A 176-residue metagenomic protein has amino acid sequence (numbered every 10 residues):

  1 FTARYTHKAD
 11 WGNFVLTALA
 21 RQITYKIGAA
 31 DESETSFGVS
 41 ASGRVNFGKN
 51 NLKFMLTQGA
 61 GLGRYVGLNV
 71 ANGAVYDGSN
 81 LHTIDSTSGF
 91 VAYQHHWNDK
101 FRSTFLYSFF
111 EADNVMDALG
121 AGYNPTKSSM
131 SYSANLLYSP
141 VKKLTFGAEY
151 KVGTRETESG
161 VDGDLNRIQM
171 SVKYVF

Functional and structural regions predicted by a protein language model:
F1-A3, F37-A41, T87-V91, M130-A134 (+1 more regions): Hydrophobic, lipid-facing positions within transmembrane beta-strands of outer-membrane proteins
A9-T126: Detector for outer-membrane/organellar transmembrane beta-barrel domains, recognizing the amphipathic beta-strand
T17, E149, K173: Residue-level detector of conserved, well-ordered beta-strand and adjacent loop positions that form binding/recognition
G28-D31, E158-D162: Short, solvent-exposed loop/turn segments at secondary-structure boundaries
Y132-E149: C-terminal closing repeat unit and adjoining cap/tail of repeat-based domains
Y138-P140, D164-F176: Outer-membrane beta-barrel "beta-signal"
Y150-T154: A short, acidic, flexible beta-alpha connecting loop/helix-capping segment that sits on the rim of active
